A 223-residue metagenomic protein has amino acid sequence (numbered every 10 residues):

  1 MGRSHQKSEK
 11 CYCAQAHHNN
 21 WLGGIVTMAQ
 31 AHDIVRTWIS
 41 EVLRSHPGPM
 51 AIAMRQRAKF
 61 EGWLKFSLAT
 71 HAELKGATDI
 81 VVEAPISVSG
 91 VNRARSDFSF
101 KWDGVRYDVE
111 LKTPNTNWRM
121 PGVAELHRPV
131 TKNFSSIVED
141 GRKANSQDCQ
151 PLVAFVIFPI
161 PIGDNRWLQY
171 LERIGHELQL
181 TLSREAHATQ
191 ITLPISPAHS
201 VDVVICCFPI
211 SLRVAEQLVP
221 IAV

Functional and structural regions predicted by a protein language model:
G2-R3, K7, C11-L74: Interdomain/boundary linker segments immediately adjacent to catalytic/signaling cores
T27-V35, V130-N145, S211, A215 (+1 more regions): Ampiphathic alpha-helical segments that act as solvent-exposed interaction surfaces
I39-H46, L68, A72, G76 (+3 more regions): Hydrophobic, Leu/Ile/Phe/Ala-enriched alpha-helical segments that form helix-helix packing faces
E61, E83, E110: Acidic-residue sensor for enzyme active/binding pockets
E73-K101: A short acidic/basic microdomain associated with nuclease active sites
S96-L111, T116-N117: Active-site beta-strand-loop-beta-strand hairpin of nuclease catalytic cores that positions key catalytic residues
L111-Y170: Catalytic cores of nucleic-acid endonucleases
D164-V223: Non-catalytic C-terminal interaction segments of nucleic acid-processing enzymes
